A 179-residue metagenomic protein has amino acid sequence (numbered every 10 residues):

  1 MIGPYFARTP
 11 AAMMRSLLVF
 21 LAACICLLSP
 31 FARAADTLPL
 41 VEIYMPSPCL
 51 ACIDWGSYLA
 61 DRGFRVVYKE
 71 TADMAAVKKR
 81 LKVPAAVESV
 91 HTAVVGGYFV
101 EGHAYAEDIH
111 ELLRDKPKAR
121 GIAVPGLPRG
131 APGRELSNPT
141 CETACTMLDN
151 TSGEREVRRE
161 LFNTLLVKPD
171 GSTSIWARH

Functional and structural regions predicted by a protein language model:
M1-M14: N-terminal secretory signal peptides that target proteins for export/translocation
R15-L28: Bacterial N-terminal signal peptides
V19-L21, Y44-S47, L136, T140: Disulfide-bonded cysteine motifs in exported proteins
P30-A34: Sec/Tat signal peptide C-region and signal peptidase I cleavage site
D36-Y58, R62: Local sequence-structure signature of Cys/Sec-based thiol-disulfide redox active-site neighborhoods
P48, W55, E70-D73, Y105-I109: Stable alpha-helical elements in mature extracytoplasmic
S57-G96: A contiguous binding-surface segment within folded domains or other stable secondary-structure elements
R80-H179: Thiol/selenol-based redox catalytic cores and closely related redox-interacting motifs
